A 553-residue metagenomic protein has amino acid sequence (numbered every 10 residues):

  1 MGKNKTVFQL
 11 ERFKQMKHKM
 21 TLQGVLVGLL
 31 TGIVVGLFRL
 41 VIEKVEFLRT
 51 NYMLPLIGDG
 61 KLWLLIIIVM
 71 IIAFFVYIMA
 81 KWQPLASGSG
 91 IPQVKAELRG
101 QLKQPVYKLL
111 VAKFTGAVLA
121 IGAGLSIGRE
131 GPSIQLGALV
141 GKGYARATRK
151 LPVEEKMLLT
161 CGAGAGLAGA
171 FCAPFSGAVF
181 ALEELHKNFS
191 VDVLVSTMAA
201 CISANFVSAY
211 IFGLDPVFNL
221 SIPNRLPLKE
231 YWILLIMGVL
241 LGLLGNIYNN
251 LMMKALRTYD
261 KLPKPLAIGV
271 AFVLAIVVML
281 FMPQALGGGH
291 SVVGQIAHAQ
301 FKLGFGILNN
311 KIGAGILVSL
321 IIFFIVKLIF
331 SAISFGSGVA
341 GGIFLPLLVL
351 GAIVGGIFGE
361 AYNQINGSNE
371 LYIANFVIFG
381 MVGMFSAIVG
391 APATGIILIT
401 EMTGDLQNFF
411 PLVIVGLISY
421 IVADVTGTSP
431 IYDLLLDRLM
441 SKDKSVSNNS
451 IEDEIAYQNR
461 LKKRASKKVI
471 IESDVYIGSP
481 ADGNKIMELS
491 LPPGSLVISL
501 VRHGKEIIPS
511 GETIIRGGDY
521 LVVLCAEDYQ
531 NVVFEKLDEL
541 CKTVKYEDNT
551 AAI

Functional and structural regions predicted by a protein language model:
M1-N449: Alpha-helical transmembrane segments and immediately membrane-proximal extracytoplasmic
G28, L461, D548-A551: Extended non-catalytic scaffolding segments
A285, L461-A465, E488-S490, T513-I514: Replace "in large, NTP-powered and nucleic-acid-processing enzymes" with "in large, NTP-powered factors and other
V377-I378, I388-V389, A465-K467, P492 (+1 more regions): A structural signal for short secondary-structure junctions
L436-M487: Extended boundary segments
E472, Y476-V533: Cytosolic Rossmann-like ligand/nucleotide-binding regulatory domains
E512-T513, V533-I553: Short, compositionally biased
